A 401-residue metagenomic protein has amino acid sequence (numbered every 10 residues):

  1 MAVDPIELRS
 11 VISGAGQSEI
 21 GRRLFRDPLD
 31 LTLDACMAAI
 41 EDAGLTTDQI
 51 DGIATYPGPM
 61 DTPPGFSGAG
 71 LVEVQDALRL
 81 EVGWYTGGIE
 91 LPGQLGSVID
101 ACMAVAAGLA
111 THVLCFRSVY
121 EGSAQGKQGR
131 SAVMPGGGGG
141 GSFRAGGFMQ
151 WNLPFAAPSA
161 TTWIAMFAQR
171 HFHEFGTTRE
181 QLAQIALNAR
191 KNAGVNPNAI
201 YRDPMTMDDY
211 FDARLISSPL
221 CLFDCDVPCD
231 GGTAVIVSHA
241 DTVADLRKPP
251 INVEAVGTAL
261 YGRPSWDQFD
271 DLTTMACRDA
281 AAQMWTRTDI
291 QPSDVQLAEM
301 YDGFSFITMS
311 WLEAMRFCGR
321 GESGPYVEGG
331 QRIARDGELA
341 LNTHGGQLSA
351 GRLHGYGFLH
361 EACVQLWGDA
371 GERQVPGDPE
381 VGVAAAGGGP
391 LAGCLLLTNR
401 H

Functional and structural regions predicted by a protein language model:
M1-G93, D100, A104, F167 (+5 more regions): Conserved active-site "lid/cap" helical segment
M1-L29, A38, Q184, L215-D279 (+7 more regions): Condensing-enzyme catalytic core mediating Claisen C-C bond formation in acyl metabolism
D4-L8, M60-G126, S131-W163, Y201-C225 (+3 more regions): Conserved catalytic cysteine-centered active-site region of acyl-thioester-dependent Claisen-condensing enzymes
L24-R26, S67, A124-R130, G194-N198 (+4 more regions): Short acidic, glycine/serine/threonine-rich loops at helix termini
T47-P57, W84-I89, V113-S118, Q181-L187 (+5 more regions): Beta-strand segments within the central parallel beta-sheet cores of soluble alpha/beta enzyme folds
D61-A69, W266-F269, D302-P325, G337 (+1 more regions): Short glycine/threonine-rich loop-to-helix capping motif typified by GTGT followed within a few residues by an Asp-Pro
I89-V119, T161-V195, V235-D241, A350-A370: Active-site-proximal alpha-helical scaffold in enzymes
D271-R278, A282-S305, M309, A314-F317 (+1 more regions): Extended C-terminal subregions enriched in glycine
